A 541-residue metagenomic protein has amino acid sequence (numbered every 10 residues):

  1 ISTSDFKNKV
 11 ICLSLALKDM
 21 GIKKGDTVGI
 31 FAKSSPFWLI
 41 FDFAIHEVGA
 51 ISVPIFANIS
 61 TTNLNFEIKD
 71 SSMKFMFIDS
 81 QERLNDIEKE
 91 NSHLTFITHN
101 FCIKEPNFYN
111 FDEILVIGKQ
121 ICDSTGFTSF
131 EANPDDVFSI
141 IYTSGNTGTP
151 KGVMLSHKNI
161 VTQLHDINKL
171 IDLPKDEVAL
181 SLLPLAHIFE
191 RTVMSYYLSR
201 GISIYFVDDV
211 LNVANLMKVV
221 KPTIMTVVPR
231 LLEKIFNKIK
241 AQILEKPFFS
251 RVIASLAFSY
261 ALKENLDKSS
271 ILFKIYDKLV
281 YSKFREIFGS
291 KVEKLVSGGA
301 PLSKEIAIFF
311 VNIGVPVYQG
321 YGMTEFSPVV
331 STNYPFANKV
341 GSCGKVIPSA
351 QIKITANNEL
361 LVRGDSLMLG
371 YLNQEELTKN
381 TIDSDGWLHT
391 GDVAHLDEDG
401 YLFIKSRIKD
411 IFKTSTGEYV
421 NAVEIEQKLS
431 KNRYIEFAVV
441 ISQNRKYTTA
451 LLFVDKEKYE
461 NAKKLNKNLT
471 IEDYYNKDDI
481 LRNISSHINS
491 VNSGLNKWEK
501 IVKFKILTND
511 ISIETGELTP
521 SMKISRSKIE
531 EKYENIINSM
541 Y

Functional and structural regions predicted by a protein language model:
I1-S35, D42-F43, S60-N65, N110-L115 (+1 more regions): Conserved AMP-binding/adenylate-forming core of the ANL superfamily
S2-S4, F138-L164: Conserved AMP-binding A3 loop
L15, M20, E47-V116: Structural core segment of the AMP-binding/adenylate-forming
M20, V346-T414: Conserved ATP-binding/catalytic segment of the ANL
E82-N133, I239-K283: ANL superfamily adenylate-forming
K119-Y142, T149, D172-V178: Conserved pre-ATP/AMP-binding loop-to-beta segment of ANL
V161-V178, L185-Y281, K291: Conserved AMP-binding/adenylation subdomain of ANL enzymes
F412, F437-V439, S485-Y541: Conserved C-terminal "lid"/linker of ANL adenylate-forming enzymes
